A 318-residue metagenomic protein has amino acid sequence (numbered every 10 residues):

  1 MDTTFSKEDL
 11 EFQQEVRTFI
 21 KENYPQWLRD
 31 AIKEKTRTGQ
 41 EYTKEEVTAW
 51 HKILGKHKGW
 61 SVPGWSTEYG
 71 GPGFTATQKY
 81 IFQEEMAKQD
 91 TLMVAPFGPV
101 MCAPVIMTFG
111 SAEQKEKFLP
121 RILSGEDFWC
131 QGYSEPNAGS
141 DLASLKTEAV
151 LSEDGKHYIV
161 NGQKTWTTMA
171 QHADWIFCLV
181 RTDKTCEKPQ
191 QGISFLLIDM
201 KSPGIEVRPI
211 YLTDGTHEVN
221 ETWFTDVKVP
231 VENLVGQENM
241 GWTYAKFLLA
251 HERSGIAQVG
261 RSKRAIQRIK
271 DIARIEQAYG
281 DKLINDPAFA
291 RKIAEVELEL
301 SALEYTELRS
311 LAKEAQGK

Functional and structural regions predicted by a protein language model:
M1-P96, Q114-K117, R121-S124, F128 (+3 more regions): Amphipathic, small/basic residue-rich leader segments at the start of a protein or domain
T3-F5, I205-T306, K313: Glycine-rich beta->alpha junctions and the first turn(s) of the following alpha-helix
G59, F82-A87, L179-R181, L197-P203 (+1 more regions): Short Ser/Thr-interspersed hydrophobic loop/turn segments at strand-loop and sheet-helix junctions that line or gate
V94-E113, G139: N-terminal glycine-rich flavin-associated loop
G125-Y133, L179: A short, Trp-centered hydrophobic/proline-enriched beta-strand micro-motif
A138-G139, T165-A170, T213-D214: Glycine-rich phosphate/pyrophosphate-binding beta-alpha loops
T147-L151: A structural signal for short hydrophobic beta-strand segments in well-ordered beta-sheet cores
K156-R208: A short core secondary-structure module
